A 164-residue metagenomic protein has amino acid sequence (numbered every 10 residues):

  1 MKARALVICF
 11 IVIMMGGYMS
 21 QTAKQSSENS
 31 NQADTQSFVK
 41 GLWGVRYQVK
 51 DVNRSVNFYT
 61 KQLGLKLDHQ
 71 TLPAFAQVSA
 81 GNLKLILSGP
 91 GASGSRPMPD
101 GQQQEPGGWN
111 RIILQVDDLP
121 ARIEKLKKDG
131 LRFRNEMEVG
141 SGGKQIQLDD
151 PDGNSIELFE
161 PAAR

Functional and structural regions predicted by a protein language model:
M1-V7: Bacterial N-terminal signal peptides that target proteins for export
I8-G16: Bacterial N-terminal signal peptides
S20-W43, K66-L114, I123-D149, E160-R164: Vicinal oxygen chelate
R54, L63-K66: N-terminal first-folded block
S55, Y59-T60, L126, G153: Conserved active-site tyrosine of GNAT-family acetyltransferases
S155-L158: Short glycine-/small-residue motifs
